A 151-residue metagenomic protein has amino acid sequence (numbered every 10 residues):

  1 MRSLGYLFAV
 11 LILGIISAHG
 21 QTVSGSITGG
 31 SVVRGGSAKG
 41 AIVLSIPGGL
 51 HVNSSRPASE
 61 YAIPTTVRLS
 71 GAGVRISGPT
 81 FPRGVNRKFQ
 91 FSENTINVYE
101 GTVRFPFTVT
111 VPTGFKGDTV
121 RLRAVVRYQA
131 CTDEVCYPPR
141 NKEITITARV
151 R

Functional and structural regions predicted by a protein language model:
M1-G5: Positively charged n-region of N-terminal signal peptides that target proteins for export
Y6-I16: Bacterial N-terminal signal peptides
A18-R151: Extracellular/lumen-exposed scaffold segments
